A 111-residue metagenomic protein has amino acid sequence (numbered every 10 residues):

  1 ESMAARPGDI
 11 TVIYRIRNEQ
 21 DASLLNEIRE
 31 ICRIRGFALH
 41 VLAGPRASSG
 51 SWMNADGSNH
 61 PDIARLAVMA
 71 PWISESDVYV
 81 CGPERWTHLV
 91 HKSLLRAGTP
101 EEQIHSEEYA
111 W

Functional and structural regions predicted by a protein language model:
E1-A4: Histidine-anchored nucleotide/phosphate-binding helix
G8-W111: Reductase modules of NAD(P)H-dependent flavoproteins
